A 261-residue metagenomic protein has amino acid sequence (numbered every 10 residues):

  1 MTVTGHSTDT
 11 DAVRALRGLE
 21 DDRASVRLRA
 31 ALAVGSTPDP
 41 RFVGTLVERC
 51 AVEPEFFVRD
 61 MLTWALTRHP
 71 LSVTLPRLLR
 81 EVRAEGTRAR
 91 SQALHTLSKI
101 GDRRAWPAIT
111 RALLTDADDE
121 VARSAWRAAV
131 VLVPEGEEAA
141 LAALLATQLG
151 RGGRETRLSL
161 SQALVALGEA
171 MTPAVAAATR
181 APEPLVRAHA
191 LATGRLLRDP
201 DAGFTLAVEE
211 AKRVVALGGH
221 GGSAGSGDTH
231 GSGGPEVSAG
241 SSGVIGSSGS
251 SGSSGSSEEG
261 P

Functional and structural regions predicted by a protein language model:
T2-G18, T37-V52, L71-R83, D102-T115 (+3 more regions): Amphipathic alpha-helical scaffolding segments comprising HEAT/armadillo-like alpha-solenoid repeats
D22-R23, P54-E55, E85-T87, A117-D118 (+2 more regions): Short inter-helical turns and helix N-cap capping residues of alpha-solenoid HEAT/ARM repeat scaffolds
S25-A33, E48, F56-R68, Q92-H95: Non-membrane alpha-helical segments in proteins
A30, L62, A93, A125 (+2 more regions): Conserved hydrophobic register position within alpha-solenoid helical repeats
A176-D228, G255-P261: Eukaryotic acidic, Ser/Thr-rich intrinsically disordered low-complexity regions
G222-E258: Small-residue-biased low-complexity repeat regions
